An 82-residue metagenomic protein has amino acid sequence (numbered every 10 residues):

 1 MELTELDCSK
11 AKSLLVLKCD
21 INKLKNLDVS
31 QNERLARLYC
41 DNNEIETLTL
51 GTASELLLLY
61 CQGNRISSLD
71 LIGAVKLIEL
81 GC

Functional and structural regions predicted by a protein language model:
M1, N22, N43, C61-N64: Consensus "Asn ladder" position of solenoid repeat domains
L3-L6, L27, L48, L69-L71: Canonical leucine-rich repeat
L6, L15-C19, A36-C40, L57-C61 (+1 more regions): Conserved hydrophobic beta-strand positions in leucine-rich repeat
